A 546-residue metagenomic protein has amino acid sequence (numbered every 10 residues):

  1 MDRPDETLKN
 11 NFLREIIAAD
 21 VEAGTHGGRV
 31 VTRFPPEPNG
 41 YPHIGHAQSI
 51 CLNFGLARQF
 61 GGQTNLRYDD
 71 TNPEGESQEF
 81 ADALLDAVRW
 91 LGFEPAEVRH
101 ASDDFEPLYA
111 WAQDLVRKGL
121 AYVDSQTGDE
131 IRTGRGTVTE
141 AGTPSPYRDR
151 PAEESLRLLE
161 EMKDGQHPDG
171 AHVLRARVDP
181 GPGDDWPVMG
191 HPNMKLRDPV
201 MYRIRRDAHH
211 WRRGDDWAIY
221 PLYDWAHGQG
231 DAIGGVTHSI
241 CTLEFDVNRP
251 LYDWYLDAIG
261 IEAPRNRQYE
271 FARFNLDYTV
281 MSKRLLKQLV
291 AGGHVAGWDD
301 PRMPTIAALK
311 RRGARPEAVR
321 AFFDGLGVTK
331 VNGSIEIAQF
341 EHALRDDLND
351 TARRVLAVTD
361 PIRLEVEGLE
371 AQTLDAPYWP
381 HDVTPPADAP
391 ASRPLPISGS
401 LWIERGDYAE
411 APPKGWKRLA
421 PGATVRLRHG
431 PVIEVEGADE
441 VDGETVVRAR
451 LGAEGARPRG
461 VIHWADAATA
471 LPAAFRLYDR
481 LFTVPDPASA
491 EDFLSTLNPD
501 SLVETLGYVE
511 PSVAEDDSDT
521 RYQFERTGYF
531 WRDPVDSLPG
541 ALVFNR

Functional and structural regions predicted by a protein language model:
L8-L85, H209-T242: N-terminal catalytic cores of NTP/NDP-binding nucleotidyl/phosphoryl-transfer enzymes
A23-H26, G55-Q63, A87-E97, K118 (+3 more regions): Secondary-structure transition/capping motifs at alpha-helix termini and the adjoining loop/turn into the next element
G24, N53, L84, L115 (+3 more regions): Residue-level signal for inorganic ion chemistry
P35-P38, R67-G75, E97-E106, D129 (+5 more regions): Conserved short loop/turn motifs at secondary-structure junctions
D70-N72, D114, K118-L286, L344 (+2 more regions): Active-site cores that bind ATP or allylic diphosphates and position pyrophosphate for catalysis
E79-E106, W111-D114, G119-Y122: A glycine-rich helix N-cap at a beta->alpha junction
F245-R249, D253-Y255, E317-R320, D324-K330 (+1 more regions): Core subunits and conserved enzymes of cellular information-processing and envelope-translocation systems across
P264-A343, D347: Long, charged, mostly alpha-helical binding arms that flank functional sites
